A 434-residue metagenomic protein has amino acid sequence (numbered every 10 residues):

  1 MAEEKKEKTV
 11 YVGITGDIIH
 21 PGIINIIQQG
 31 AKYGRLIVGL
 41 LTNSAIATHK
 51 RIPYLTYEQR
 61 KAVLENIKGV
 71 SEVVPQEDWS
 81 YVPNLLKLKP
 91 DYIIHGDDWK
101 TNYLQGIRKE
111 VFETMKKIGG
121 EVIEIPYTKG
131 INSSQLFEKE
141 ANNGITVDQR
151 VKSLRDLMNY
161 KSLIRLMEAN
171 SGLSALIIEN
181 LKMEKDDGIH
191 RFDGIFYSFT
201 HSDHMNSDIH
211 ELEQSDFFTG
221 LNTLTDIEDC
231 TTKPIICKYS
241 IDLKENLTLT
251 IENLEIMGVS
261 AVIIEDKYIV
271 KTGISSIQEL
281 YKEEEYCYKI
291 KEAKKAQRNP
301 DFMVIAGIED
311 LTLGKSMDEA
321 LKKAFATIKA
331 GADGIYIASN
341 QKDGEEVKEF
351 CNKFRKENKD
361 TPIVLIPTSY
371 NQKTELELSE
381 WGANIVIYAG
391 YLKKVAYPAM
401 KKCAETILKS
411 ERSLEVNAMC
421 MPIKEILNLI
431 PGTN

Functional and structural regions predicted by a protein language model:
M1-V147: Nucleotidyltransferase catalytic core that binds NTPs
Y11-G13, I37-L41, P75, I305-G307 (+2 more regions): Short, conserved beta-strand edge motifs with alternating hydrophobic and charged residues
L40, E77, G96-D98, P126-Y127 (+5 more regions): Short secondary-structure boundary segments
S44-I46, K100-N102, G130-I131, H201-M205 (+3 more regions): Short gly/pro/ser/thr-enriched loop/turn and capping motifs at secondary-structure boundaries
P53-Y57, P90-Y92, V111-T114, E140-N142 (+7 more regions): Short, hinge-like loop/turn segments at secondary-structure boundaries
N102-I125, L154, I277-E284, F302 (+2 more regions): Short acidic, glycine/proline-enriched helix-loop-strand junctions
A141-L154, L173, Y391-N434: Extended, intrinsically disordered, low-complexity segments
D148-L365, Q372-I387, P398: Alpha/beta enzyme core
